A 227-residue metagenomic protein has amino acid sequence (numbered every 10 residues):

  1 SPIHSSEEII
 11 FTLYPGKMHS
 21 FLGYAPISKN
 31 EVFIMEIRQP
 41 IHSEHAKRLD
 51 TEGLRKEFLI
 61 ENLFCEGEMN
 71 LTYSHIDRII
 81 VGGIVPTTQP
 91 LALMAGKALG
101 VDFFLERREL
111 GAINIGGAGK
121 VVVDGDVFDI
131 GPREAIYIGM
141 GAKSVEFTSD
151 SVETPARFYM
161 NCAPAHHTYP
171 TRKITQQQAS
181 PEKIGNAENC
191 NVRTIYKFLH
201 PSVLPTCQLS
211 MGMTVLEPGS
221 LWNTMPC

Functional and structural regions predicted by a protein language model:
P2-E8: Extreme N-terminal basic, low-complexity initiation segments that serve as generic localization/processing leaders
P15-I34: Short, Lys/Arg-enriched N-terminal segments with co-localized hydrophobic residues within the first ~10-30 amino acids
I34-I84: Generic N-terminal segment detector
G67-A98, R193-C227: A short glycine-rich, His/Asp/Glu-containing loop-to-beta-strand
I76-Q89, V101-G125, C227: Glycine- and acidic-residue-biased ligand/ion/polar-headgroup-sensing regions
D124-M140: Short acidic-glycine-tyrosine-enriched beta hairpin
A135-I136, M140-T148, W222: Histidine-centered metal-chelating micro-motifs
T148-C207, M211-M213: Surface-exposed beta-loop interaction hotspot
